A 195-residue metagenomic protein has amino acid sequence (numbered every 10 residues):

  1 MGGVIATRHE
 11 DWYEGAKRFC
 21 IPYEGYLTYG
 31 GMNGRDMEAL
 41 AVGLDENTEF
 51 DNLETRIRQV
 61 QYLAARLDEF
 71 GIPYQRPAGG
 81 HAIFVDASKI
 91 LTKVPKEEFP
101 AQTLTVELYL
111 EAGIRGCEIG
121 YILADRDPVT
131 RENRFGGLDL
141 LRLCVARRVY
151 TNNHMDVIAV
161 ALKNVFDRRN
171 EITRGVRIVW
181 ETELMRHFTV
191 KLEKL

Functional and structural regions predicted by a protein language model:
M1, A78-A82, T103-T105, E111-G116 (+1 more regions): Active-site lining segments that contact anionic ligands and/or coordinate catalytic metals
M1-A101: Active-site C-terminal subdomain of aminotransferase-like
I21-G25, I114, E118-P128: Conserved alpha/beta core surface patches that mediate binding of polyanionic ligands
N47, L123-L195: PLP-dependent enzyme catalytic core of the Aspartate aminotransferase-like
N52, R76, K93-K96, G116-I119 (+2 more regions): Extended hydrophobic-aromatic, low-complexity segments
Y62-F70, T103-I114, A161-R169: Generic non-transmembrane alpha-helical segments
D86, I119, C144: A cross-family glycoside hydrolase active-site/sugar-binding cleft signature
S88-R115, V129-G136: Active-site loop ensemble at the mouth of alpha/beta enzyme cores that anchors a bound cofactor
